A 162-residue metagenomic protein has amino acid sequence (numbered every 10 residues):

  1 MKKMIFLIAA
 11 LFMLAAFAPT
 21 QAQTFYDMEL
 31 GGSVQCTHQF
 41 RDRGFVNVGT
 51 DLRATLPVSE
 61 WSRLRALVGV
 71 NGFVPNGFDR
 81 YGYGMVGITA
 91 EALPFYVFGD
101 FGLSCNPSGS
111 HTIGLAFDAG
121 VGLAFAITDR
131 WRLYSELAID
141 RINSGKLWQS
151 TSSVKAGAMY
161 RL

Functional and structural regions predicted by a protein language model:
M1-D27: Cleavable N-terminal export/targeting peptides
Q21-F73, K155-R161: Short glycine/proline- and aromatic-enriched beta-strand/turn motifs that initiate or cap beta-hairpins
Y26-M28, D42-T50, F78-G84, C105 (+2 more regions): Residues that define the transmembrane beta-barrel architecture of outer-membrane proteins
M28-V34, A66-V70, V86, V97-F101 (+3 more regions): Membrane-embedded beta-strand positions of outer-membrane beta-barrel proteins
V34-F40, L56, V70-N76, A90-P94 (+4 more regions): Transmembrane beta-strands of outer-membrane beta-barrel pores
V58-A66, P94-V97, F125-L133: Repeated loop/turn-to-beta-strand initiation elements of outer-membrane beta-barrel proteins
G102-Y134: A mid-sequence interfacial segment
F125, Q149-L162: Outer-membrane beta-barrel "beta-signal"
